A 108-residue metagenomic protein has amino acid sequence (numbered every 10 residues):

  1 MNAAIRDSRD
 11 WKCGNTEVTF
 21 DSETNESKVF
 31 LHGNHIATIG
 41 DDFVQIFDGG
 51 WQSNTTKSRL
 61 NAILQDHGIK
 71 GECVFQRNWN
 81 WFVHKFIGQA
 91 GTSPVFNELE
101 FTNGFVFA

Functional and structural regions predicted by a protein language model:
M1-A108: Terminal leader/tail segments of proteins
